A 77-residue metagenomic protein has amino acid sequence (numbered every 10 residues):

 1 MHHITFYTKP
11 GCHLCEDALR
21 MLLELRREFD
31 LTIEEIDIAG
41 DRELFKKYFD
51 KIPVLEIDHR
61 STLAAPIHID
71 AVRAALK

Functional and structural regions predicted by a protein language model:
M1-E24: Local sequence-structure signature of Cys/Sec-based thiol-disulfide redox active-site neighborhoods
R26-D30: Short helix-capping segments at alpha-helix termini
L31-R42: Thiol-based oxidoreductase modules, predominantly thioredoxin-like and allied folds used for disulfide exchange
G40-V54: Short Fe-S-cluster ligation motifs
F45, P66-H68: N-terminal, polar/charged subdomain of small-to-medium soluble alpha/beta proteins
P53-S61: A short, hydrophobic beta-strand/beta-hairpin element that forms part of a small beta-sheet core
